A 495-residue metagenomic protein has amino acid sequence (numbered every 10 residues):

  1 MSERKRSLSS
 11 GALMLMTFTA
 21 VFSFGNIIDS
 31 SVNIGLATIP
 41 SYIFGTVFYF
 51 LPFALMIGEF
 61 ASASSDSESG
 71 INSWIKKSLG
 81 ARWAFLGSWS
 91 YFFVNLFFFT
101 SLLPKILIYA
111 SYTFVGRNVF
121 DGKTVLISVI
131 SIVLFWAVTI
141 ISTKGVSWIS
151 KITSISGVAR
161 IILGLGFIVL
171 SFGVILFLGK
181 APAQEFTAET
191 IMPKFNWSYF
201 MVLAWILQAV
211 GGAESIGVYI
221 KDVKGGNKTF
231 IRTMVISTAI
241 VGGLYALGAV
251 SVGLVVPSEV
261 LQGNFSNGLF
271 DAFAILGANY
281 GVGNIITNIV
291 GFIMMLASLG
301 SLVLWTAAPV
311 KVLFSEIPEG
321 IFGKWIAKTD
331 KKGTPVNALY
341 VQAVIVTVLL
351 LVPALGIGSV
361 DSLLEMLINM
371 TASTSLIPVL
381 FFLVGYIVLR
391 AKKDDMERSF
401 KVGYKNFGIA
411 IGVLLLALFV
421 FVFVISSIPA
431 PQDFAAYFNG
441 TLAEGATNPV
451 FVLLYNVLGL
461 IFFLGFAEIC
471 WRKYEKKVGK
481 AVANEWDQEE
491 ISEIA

Functional and structural regions predicted by a protein language model:
M1-P40, F44, Y49-G58, S62 (+3 more regions): Membrane-interface "cap" regions at the ends of multi-pass membrane proteins
S2-R4, T329-D330, V379-I428, T447-L453: C-terminal membrane-solvent junction of multi-pass transporters and transport-like membrane proteins
K5-L13, S128, K224-G226, I236-V241 (+2 more regions): Loop-to-transmembrane helix boundary motifs in multi-pass membrane proteins
R6, P40, G122-V125, S154-N288 (+1 more regions): Helix-loop-helix junctions that connect adjacent transmembrane segments in multi-pass membrane transporters
A12-T17, V115-V146, I161-V169, I206-V210 (+2 more regions): Transmembrane alpha-helical segments of multi-pass small-molecule transport proteins
A54-E59, S67-F135, I140, S298-V312 (+3 more regions): Hydrophobic transmembrane alpha-helices that form the core helical bundles of multi-pass secondary transporters
S73-W74, G80, A239-V303, F322-T371: TM-loop-TM module centered on a large, flexible mid-protein loop between adjacent transmembrane helices in multi-pass
A110, S128-K180, G211, M234-A239 (+2 more regions): Membrane-interface loop-to-helix entry segments
